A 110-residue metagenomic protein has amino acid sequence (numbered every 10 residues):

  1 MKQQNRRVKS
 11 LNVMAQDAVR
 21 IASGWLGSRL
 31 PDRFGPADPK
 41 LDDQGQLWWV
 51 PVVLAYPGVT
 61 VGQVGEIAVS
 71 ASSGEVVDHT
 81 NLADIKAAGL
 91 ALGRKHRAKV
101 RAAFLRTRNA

Functional and structural regions predicted by a protein language model:
M1-A110: Long, terminal "pre-/pro-" and other extracytoplasmic accessory regions that lie outside the mature folded/catalytic
